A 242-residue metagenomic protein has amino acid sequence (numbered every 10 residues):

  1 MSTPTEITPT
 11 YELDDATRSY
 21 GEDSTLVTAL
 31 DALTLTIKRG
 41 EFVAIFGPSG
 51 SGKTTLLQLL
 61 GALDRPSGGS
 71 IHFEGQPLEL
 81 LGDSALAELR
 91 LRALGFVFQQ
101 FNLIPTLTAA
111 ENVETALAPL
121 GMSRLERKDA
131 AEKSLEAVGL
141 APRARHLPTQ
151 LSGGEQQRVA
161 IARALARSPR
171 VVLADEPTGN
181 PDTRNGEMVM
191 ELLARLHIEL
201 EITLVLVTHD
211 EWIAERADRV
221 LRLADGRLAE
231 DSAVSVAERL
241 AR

Functional and structural regions predicted by a protein language model:
M1-S19, E230-R242: ABC-family P-loop ATPase nucleotide-binding domain
P9-L223: ABC family nucleotide-binding domain
V220-A233: H-loop (His-switch) and adjacent beta-strand-loop-beta switch element of ABC-type ATPase nucleotide-binding domains
